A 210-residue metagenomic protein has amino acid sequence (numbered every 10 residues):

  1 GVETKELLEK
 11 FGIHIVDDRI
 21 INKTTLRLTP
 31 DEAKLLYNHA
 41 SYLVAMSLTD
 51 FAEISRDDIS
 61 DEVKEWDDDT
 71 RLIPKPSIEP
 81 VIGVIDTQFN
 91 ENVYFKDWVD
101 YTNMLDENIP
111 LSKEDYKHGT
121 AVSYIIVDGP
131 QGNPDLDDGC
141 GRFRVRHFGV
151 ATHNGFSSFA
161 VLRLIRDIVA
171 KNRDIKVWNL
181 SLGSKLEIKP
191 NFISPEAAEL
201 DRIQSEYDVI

Functional and structural regions predicted by a protein language model:
G1-I73: Autoinhibitory propeptides
V2, A151-I210: Substrate-binding/access-modulating region of protease and related hydrolase catalytic domains
T24, P110-E114, I188: Conserved aromatic-histidine-acidic binding/catalytic patches
T25, E79-I82, F143-V145, D167 (+2 more regions): Beta-sheet entry/capping signal
P30, D50, Q88-F89, G149-N154 (+1 more regions): Short, flexible loop/turn elements at secondary-structure junctions
P30-E32, K64-R71, G129-P130, R163-L164 (+1 more regions): Short alpha-helical segments and helix-capping/turn motifs at coil-helix boundaries
H39-Y42, I125, G129, I168 (+1 more regions): Generic, well-ordered alpha-helical scaffold segments in large soluble proteins
T70-T102, I109-F159: Subtilisin-like serine protease catalytic core
